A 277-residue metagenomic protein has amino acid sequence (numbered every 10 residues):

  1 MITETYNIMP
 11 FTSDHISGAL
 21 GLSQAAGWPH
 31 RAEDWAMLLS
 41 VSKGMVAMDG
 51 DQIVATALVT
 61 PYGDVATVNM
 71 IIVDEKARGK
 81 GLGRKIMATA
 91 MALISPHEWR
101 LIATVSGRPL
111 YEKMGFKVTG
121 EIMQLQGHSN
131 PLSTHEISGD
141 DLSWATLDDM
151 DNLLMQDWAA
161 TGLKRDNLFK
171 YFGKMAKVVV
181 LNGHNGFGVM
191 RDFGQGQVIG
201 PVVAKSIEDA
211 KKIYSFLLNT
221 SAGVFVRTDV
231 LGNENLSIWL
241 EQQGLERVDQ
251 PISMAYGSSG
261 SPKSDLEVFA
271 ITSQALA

Functional and structural regions predicted by a protein language model:
M1-T3, T12-L22, S133-H135, L147-Q156 (+1 more regions): A short, well-structured alpha-helix characteristic of acyl/acetyltransferase catalytic modules
I16, L20-T56, W158-V178: Active-site rim helix/loop that mediates acceptor-substrate recognition in acyltransferases
V46, Q52-T60, V65-I72, H184-V198: Conserved beta-strand in the GNAT
V73, G79-A92, K113, I207-N219 (+1 more regions): Conserved acetyl-CoA-binding loop-helix of GNAT-fold acetyltransferases
L93-V105, A222-G232: Conserved GNAT acetyl-CoA-binding A-motif
A103, M114-S133, V203, R227-A277: Active-site/acyl-donor-binding loops of N-acyltransferases
F116-V198, E208-D209: Amide-forming acyltransferase catalytic core, primarily the GNAT-like/NAT-type and related acyltransferase folds
G186-R191, Q197-G232: Flexible loop/N-cap segments at domain edges
